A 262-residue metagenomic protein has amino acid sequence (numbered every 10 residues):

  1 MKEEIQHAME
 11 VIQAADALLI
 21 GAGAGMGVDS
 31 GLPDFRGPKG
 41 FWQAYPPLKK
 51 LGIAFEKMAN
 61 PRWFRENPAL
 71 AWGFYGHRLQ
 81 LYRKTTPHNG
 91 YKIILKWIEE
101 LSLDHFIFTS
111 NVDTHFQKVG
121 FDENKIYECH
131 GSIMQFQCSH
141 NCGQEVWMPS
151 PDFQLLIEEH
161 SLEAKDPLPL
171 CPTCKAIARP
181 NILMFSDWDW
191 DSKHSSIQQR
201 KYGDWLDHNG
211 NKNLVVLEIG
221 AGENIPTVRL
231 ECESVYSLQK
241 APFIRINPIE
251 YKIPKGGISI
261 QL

Functional and structural regions predicted by a protein language model:
M1-L262: Conserved catalytic alpha/beta core of Sir2/sirtuin-type deacylases, generalized to analogous enzyme cores that bind
